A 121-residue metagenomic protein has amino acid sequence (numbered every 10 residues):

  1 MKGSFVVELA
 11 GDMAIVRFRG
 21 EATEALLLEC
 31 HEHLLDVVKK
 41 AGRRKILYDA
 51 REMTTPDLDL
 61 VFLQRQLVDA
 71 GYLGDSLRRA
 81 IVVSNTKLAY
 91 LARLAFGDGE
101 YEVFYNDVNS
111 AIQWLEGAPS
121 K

Functional and structural regions predicted by a protein language model:
M1-K121: Amphipathic, Lys/Arg-enriched alpha-helical "gate/interface" segment within cytosolic domains that mediates
